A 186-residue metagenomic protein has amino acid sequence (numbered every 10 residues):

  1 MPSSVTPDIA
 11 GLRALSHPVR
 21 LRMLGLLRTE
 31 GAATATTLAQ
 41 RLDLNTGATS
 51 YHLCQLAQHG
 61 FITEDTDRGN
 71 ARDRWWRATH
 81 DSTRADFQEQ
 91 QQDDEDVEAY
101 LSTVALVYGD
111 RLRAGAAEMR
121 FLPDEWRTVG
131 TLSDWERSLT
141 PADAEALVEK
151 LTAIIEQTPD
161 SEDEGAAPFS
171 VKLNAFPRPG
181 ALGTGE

Functional and structural regions predicted by a protein language model:
R13-V19, T34, D65-E89: Short, cationic-aromatic polyanion-contact patches
L21-G25: Pre-recognition alpha-helix immediately N-terminal to the DNA-recognition helix within helix-turn-helix or winged-helix
T37-R41: A short acidic, leucine-rich amphipathic alpha-helix
N45: Helix-turn-helix DNA-binding motif, specifically the short coil turn and the N-cap/start of the second
G60: Glycine-centered, phosphate/nucleic-acid-interacting loop/turn motifs that mediate DNA/RNA or nucleotide
R77-R137: Amphipathic alpha-helical dimerization/coiled-coil segments that flank or bridge DNA-binding/regulatory modules
F121-E186: Charged, low-complexity intrinsically disordered regulatory/assembly segments
